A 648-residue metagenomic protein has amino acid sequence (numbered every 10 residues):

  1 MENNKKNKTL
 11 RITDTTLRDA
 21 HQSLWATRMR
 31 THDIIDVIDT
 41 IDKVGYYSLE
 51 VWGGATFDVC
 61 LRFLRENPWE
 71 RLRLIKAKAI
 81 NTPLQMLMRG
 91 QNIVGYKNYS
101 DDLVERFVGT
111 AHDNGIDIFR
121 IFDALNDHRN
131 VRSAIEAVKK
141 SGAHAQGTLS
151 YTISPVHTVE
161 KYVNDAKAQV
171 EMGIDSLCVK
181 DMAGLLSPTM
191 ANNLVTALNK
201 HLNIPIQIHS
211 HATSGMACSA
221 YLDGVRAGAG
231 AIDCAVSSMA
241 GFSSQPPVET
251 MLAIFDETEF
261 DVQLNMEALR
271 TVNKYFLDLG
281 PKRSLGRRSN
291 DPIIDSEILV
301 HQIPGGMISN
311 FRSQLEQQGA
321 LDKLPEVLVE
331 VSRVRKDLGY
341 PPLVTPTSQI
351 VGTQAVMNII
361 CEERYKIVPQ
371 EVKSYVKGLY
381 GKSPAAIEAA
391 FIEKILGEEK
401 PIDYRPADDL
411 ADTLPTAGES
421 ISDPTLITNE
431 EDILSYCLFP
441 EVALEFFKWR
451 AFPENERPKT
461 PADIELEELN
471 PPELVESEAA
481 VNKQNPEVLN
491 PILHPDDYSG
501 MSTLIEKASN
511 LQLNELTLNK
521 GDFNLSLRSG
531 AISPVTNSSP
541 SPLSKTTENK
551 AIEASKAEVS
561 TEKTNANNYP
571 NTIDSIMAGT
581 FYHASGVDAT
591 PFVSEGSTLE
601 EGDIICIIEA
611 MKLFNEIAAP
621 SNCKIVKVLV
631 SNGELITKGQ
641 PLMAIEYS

Functional and structural regions predicted by a protein language model:
M1-R120, A124-I492, D496: Catalytic cores and adjacent flexible loops of soluble metabolic enzymes that perform enolate/carbanion chemistry on
A20, L177, V331, A508 (+3 more regions): Residue-level signature of catalytic and energy-coupling elements of molecular machines, predominantly ATP/GTP-dependent
E50, E249, E515, E609 (+1 more regions): Acidic-residue sensor for enzyme active/binding pockets
N199, I206, I505-S509, Y582 (+2 more regions): Signal for well-folded cores of large energy- and translation-related assemblies
A462-D574: Acidic, compositionally biased tether/linker regions
T546-S648: Structured functional modules or segments
